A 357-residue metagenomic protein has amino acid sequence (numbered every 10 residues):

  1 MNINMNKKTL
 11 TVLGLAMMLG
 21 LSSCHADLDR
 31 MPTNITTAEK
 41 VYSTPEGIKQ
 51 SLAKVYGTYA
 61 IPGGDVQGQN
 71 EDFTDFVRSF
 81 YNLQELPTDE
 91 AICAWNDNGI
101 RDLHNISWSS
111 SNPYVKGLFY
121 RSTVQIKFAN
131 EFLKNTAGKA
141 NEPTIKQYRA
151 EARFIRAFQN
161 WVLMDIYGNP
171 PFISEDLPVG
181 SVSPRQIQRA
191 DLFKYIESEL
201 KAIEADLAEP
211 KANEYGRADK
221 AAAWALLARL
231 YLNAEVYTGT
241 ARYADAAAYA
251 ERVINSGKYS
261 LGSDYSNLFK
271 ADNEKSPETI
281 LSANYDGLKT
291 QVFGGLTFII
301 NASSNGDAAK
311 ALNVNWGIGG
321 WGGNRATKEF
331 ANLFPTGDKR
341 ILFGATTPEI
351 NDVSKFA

Functional and structural regions predicted by a protein language model:
N2-T11: Bacterial N-terminal signal peptides that target proteins for export
L10-M18: Sec-dependent N-terminal signal peptides
L21-S23: C-terminal motif of bacterial Sec signal peptides marking the signal peptidase cleavage site
H25-C93, F193, K201-A202, R217-F356: An aromatic- and glycine-enriched ligand-binding surface/loop that stacks and positions planar moieties
M31, M164-E175, Y243-A244: Short, well-structured active-site flanking segments
N34-T37, I106-S110, S174-S181: Short linear capping/connector segments at secondary-structure termini
K49-Q50, G57-Q67, I92-Y167, S183 (+2 more regions): Conserved, well-structured interaction surfaces
K139-P143, F172, Y237-A241: Short coil/turn and helix-start
